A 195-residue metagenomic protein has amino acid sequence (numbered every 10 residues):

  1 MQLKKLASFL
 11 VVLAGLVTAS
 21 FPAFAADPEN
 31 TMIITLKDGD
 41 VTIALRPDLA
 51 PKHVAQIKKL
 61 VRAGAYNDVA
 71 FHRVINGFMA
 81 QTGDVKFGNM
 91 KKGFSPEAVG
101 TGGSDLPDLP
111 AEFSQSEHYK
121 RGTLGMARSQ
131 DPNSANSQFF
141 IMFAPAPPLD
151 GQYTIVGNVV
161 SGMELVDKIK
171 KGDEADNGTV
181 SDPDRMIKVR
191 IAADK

Functional and structural regions predicted by a protein language model:
Q2-F9, A19-K195: Cyclophilin-like peptidyl-prolyl cis-trans isomerases
L13-A14: Repetitive helical segments and hydrophobic/amphipathic motifs
